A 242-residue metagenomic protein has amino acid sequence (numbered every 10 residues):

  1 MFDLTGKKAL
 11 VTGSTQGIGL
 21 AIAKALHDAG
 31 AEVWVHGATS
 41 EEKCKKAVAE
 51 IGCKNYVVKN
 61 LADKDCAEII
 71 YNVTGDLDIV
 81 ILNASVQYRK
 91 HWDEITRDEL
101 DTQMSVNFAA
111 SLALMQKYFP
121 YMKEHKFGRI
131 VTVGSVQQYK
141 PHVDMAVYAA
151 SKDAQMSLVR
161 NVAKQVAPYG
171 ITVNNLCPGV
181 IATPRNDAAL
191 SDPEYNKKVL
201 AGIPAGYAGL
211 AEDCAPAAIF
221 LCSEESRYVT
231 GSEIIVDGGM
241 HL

Functional and structural regions predicted by a protein language model:
T15-Q16: Conserved glycine-rich cofactor-binding loop
H91-W92, T96-M104, V199: Substrate-binding pocket helix/loop in short-chain dehydrogenase/reductase
D93, K140-A146, P168-Y169, G206 (+1 more regions): Active-site loop immediately N-terminal to the catalytic Tyr-X3-Lys motif of short-chain dehydrogenase/reductase
L112, F127, A208-V236, H241: C-terminal substrate-recognition "lid" of short-chain dehydrogenase/reductases
M115, S151, V159: Active-site helix of classical SDR
S135: Residue(s) in the substrate-gating loop at a strand-loop-helix junction that position the organic substrate next
A167, T172, V229-G231: Short, small/polar-rich loop/turn modules that mediate ligand/substrate recognition or access, typified
